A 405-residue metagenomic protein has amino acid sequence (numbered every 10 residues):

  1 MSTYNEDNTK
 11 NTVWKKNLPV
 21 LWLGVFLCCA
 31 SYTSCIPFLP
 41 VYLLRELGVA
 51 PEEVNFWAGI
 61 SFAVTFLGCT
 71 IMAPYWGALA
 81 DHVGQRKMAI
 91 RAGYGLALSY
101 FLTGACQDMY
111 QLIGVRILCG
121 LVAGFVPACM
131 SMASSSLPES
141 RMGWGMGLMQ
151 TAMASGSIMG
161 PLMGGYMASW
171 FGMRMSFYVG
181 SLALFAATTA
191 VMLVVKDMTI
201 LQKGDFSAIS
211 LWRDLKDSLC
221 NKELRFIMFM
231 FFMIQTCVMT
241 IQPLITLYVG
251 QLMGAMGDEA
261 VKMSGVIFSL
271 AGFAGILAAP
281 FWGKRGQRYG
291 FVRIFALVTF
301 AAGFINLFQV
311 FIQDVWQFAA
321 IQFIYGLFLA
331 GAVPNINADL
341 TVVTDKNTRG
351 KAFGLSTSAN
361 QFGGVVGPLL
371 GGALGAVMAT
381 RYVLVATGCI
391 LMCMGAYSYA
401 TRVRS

Functional and structural regions predicted by a protein language model:
S2-K15, D197-M228: Juxtamembrane intracellular "pre-TM" segments in multi-pass secondary transporters
F38-N55, L244-K262: Short amphipathic helix-loop junctions that connect adjacent transmembrane helices in Major Facilitator Superfamily/SLC
I60-W76, S269-P280: Central cavity-lining transmembrane alpha-helices of secondary-active solute carriers, predominantly the Major
I71-Q107, G286-Y289: Conserved MFS/SLC helix-loop-helix module at the cytosolic interface between two early adjacent transmembrane helices
K87-L102, S181, R293-F308, G388: Structural signature of the two symmetry-related core transmembrane helices
S99, Y110-L118, I305, W316-I324: Paired small-residue
V115-M153: Cytoplasmic helix-loop-helix junction between adjacent transmembrane helices in 12-TM secondary transporters
F125-L137, G331-T344: Intracellular juxtamembrane helix-capping segments at the cytosolic ends of symmetry-related transmembrane helices
